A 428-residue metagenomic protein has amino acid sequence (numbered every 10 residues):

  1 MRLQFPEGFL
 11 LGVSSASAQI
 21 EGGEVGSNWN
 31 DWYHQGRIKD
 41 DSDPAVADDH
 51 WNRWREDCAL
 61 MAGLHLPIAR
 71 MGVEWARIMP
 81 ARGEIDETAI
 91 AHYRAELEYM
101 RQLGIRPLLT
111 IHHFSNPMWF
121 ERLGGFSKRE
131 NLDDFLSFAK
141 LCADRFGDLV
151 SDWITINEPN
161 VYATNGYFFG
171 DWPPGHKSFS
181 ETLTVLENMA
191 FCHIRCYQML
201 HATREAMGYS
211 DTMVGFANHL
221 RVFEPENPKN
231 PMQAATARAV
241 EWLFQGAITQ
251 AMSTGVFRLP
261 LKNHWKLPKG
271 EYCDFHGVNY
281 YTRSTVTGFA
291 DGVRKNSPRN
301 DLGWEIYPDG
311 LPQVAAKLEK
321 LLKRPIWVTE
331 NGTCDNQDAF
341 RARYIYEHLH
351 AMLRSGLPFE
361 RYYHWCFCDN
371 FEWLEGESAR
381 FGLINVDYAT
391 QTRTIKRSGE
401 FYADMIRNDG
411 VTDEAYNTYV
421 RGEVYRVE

Functional and structural regions predicted by a protein language model:
M1-W54, C58, A62-P67, A76-E428: Non-catalytic scaffold segments within catalytic domains of secreted glycoside hydrolases
